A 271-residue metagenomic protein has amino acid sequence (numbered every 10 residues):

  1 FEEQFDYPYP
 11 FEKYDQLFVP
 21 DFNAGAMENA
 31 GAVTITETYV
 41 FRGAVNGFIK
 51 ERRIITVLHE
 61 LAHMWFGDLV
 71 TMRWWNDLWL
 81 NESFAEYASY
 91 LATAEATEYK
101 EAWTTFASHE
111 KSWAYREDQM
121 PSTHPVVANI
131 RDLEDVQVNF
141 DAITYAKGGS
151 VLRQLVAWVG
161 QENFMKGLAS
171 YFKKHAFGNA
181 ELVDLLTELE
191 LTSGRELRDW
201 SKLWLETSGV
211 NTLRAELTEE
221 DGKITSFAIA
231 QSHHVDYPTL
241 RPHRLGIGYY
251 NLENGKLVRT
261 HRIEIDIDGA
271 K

Functional and structural regions predicted by a protein language model:
F1-D236: Hydrophobic alpha-helical and helix-loop surface patches within well-folded domains that function as non-catalytic
V210-K271: Long, His/Glu/Asp-enriched segments that create or flank divalent metal/ion-associated functional microenvironments
